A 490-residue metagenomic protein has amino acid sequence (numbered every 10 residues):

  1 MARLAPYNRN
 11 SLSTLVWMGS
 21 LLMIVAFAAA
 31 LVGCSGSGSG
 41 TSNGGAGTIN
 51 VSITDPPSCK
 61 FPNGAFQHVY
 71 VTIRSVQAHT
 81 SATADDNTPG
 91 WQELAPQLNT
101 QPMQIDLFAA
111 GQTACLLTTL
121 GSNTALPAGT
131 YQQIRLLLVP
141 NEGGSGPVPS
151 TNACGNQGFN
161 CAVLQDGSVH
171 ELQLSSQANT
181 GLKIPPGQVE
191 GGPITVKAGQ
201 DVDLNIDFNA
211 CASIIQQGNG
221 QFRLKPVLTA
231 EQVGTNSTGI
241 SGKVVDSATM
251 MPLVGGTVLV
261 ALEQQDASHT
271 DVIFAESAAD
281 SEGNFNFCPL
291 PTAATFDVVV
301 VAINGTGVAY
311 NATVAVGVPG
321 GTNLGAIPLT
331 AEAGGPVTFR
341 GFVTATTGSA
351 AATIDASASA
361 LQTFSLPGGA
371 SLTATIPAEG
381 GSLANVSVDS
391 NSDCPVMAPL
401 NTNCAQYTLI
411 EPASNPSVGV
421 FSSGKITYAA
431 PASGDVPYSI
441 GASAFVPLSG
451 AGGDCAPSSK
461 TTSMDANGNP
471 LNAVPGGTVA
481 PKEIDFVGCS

Functional and structural regions predicted by a protein language model:
M1-T14: N-terminal secretory signal peptides that target proteins for export/translocation
N10, F27, A82-A84: Intrinsically disordered, low-complexity regions enriched in Ser/Pro/Gly/Gln/His and often acidic
V16-A26: Sec-dependent signal peptide hydrophobic core
A30-G33: C-terminal motif of bacterial Sec signal peptides marking the signal peptidase cleavage site
S35-A278, E282-S490: A short, solvent-exposed, low-complexity linear motif enriched for acidic/polar residues with Pro/Gly/Ser/Thr
